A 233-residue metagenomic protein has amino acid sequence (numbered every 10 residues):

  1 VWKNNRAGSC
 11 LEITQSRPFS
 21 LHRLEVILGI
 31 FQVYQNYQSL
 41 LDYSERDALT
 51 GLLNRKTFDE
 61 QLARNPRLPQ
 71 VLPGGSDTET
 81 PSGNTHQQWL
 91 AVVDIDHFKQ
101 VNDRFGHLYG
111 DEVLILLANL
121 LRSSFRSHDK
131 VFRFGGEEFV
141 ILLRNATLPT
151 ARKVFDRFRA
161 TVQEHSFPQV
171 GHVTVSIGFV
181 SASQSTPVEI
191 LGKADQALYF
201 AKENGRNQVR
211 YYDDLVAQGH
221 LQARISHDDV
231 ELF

Functional and structural regions predicted by a protein language model:
C10-L28: Regulatory loop-to-helix N-cap segments in sensory/regulatory domains that couple ligand/signal detection
L41-R64, P69, V93-H107, I115: Conserved nucleotide-binding and Mg2+-coordinating catalytic segments in signaling enzymes
T50, A91-D94, G136, A194: Conserved metal-coordinating catalytic motifs of nucleotidyl cyclase and c-di-GMP turnover enzymes
K56-H86, A118-R126, R144: Short regulatory alpha-helical coupling segments that immediately precede and/or link into cyclic nucleotide signaling
Y109-H128, E138: Active-site-proximal alpha-helical element of nucleotidyl cyclase-like catalytic domains and analogous helices
A118-N119, T150-P168, D195: Alpha-helical scaffold within the catalytic cores of cyclic-nucleotide enzymes
K130-R133, G171: A short pre-motif secondary-structure segment
V131, S176-S185, E189-N204, R210-F233: Cyclic nucleotide signaling catalytic output domains
